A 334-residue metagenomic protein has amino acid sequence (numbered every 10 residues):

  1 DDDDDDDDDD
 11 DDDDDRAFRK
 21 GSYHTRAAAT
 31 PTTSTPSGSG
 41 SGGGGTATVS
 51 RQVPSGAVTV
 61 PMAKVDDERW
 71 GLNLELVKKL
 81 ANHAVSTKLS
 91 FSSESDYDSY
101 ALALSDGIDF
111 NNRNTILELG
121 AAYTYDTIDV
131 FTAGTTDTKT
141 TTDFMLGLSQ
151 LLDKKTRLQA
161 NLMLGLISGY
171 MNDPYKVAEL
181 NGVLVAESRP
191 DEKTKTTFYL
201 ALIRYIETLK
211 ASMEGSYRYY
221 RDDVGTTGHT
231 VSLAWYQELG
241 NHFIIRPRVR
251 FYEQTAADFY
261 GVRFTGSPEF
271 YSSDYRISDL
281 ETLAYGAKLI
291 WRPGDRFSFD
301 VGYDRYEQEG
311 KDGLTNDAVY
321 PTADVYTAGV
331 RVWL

Functional and structural regions predicted by a protein language model:
D2-D15: Long, acidic low-complexity intrinsically disordered regions
K20, E68, L80-N82, F91-S95 (+9 more regions): Transmembrane beta-strands of outer-membrane beta-barrel pores
A27-T32, K88-S90, Y97-S105, G120 (+5 more regions): Outer-membrane beta-barrel translocator domains and adjoining extracellular loop/strand segments of Gram-negative
V49-Q52, M163-A201, R221-T230, Y236 (+1 more regions): Outer membrane beta-barrel transmembrane domains
A57-M62, K88-S92, A103-S105, T127-T135 (+5 more regions): Extracellular loop and loop/strand-boundary signature of outer-membrane beta-barrel proteins
W70-L74, Y100-L104, T140-L146, L158 (+5 more regions): Hydrophobic, lipid-facing positions within transmembrane beta-strands of outer-membrane proteins
E75-K79, G107-D109, M145-D153, R157 (+6 more regions): Transmembrane beta-barrel domains of outer membrane proteins
N82-T87, N112-L117, K155-A160, L209-M213 (+3 more regions): Repeated loop/turn-to-beta-strand initiation elements of outer-membrane beta-barrel proteins
